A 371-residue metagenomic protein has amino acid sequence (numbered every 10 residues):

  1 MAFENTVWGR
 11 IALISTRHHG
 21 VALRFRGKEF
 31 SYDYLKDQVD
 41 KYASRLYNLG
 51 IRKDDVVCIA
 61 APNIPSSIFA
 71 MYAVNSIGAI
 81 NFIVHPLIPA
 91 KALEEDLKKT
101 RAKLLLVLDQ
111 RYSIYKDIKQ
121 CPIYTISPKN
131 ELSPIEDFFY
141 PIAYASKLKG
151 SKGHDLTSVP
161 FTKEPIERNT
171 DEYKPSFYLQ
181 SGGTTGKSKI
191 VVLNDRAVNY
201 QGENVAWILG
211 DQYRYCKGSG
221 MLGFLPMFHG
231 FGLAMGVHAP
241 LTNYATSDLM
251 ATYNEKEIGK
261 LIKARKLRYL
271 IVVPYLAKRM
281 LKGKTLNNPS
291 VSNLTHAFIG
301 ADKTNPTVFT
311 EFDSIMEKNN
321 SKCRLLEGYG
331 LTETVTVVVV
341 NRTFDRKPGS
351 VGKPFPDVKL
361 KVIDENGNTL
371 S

Functional and structural regions predicted by a protein language model:
M1-L49, K53, N130-L148, E164-N169: N-lobe entry segment of adenylate-forming
F25-K28, A43-I88, F224-P226: Conserved AMP-binding/adenylate-forming
S31-D33, E167-N169, S176-E203, N341: Conserved AMP-binding A3 loop
N48-L49, S76-T157: Structural core segment of the AMP-binding/adenylate-forming
A143-Q180, K187, Q212-G220: Conserved pre-ATP/AMP-binding loop-to-beta segment of ANL
N199-G220, F228-Y269, G283-K284: Conserved AMP-binding/adenylation subdomain of ANL enzymes
R268-I271, L281-R346, K359: Gly/Ser/Thr-rich phosphate-binding loop
K361-S371: Conserved beta-loop-beta connector loops within the AMP-binding
